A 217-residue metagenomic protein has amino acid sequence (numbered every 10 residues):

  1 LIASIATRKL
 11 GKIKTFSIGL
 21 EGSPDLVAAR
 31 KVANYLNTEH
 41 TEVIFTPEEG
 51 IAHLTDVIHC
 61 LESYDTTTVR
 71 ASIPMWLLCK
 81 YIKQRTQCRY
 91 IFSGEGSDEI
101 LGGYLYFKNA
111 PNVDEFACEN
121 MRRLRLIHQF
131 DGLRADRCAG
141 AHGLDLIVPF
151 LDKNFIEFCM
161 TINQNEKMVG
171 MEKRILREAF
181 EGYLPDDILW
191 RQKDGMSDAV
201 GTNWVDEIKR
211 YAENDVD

Functional and structural regions predicted by a protein language model:
L1-L184, D198-Y211: ATP-dependent adenylate-handling active sites, centered on carboxylate activation for C-N bond formation
Y183-G195: Short, surface-exposed acidic
N214-D217: Acidic, carboxylate-rich catalytic segments that either coordinate divalent cations
